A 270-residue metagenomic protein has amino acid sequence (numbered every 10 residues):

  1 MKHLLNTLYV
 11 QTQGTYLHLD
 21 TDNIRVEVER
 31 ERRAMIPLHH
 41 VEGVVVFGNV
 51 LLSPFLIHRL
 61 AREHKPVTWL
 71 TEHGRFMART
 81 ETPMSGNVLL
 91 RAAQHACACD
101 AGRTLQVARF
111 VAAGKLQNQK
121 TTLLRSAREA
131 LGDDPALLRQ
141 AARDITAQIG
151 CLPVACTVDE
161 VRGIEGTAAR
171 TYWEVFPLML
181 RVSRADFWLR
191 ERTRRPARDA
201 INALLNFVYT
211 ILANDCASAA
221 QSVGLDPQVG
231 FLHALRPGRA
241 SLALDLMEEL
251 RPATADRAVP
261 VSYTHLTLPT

Functional and structural regions predicted by a protein language model:
M1-H18, E29, M35, G86-L266: Active-site helix-to-loop segments that bind/position phosphate- or nucleotide-bearing substrates and donors across
H18-V50: N-terminal ordered "arm"
H40-G43, F47-T121: A surface-exposed, charged beta-strand/loop segment in the N-terminal or early-internal portion of soluble proteins
